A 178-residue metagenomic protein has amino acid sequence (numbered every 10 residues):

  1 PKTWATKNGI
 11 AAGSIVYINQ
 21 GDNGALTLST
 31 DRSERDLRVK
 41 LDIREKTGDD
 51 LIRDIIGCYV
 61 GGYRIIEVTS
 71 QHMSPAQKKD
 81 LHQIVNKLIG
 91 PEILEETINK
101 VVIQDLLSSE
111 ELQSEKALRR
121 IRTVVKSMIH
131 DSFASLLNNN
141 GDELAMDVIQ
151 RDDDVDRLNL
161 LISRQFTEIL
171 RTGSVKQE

Functional and structural regions predicted by a protein language model:
T3-V16, Q20-E178: Cytosolic, long alpha-helical scaffolding segments
